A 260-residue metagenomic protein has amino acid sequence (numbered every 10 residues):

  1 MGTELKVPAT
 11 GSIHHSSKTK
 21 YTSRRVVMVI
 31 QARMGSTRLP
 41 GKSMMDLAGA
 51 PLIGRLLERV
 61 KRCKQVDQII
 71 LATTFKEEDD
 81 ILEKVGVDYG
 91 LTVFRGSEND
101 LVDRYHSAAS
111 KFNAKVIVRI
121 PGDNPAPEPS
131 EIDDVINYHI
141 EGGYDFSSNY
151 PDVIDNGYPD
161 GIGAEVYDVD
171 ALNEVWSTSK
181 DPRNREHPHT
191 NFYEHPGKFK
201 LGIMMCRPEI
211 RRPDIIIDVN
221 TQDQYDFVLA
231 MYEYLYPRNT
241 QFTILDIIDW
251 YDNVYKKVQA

Functional and structural regions predicted by a protein language model:
G2-R38: N-proximal low-complexity "stem/linker" segments adjacent to membrane-targeting elements
S23-T73, E78: N-terminal glycine-rich phosphate-binding loop and ensuing alpha1 helix
Q68, T92, F199-G202: Conserved beta-strand segments of alpha/beta enzyme cores
F75-G142: Short phosphate-binding loop-to-helix
P127-I215, A230, D246-A260: Conserved core of the sugar-phosphate nucleotidyltransferase
T221: Short, conserved phosphate/pyrophosphate- and ester-handling motifs at nucleotide-, phospho-/glycolipid
Y225-E233: Short active-site loop/helix that positions an aromatic residue
